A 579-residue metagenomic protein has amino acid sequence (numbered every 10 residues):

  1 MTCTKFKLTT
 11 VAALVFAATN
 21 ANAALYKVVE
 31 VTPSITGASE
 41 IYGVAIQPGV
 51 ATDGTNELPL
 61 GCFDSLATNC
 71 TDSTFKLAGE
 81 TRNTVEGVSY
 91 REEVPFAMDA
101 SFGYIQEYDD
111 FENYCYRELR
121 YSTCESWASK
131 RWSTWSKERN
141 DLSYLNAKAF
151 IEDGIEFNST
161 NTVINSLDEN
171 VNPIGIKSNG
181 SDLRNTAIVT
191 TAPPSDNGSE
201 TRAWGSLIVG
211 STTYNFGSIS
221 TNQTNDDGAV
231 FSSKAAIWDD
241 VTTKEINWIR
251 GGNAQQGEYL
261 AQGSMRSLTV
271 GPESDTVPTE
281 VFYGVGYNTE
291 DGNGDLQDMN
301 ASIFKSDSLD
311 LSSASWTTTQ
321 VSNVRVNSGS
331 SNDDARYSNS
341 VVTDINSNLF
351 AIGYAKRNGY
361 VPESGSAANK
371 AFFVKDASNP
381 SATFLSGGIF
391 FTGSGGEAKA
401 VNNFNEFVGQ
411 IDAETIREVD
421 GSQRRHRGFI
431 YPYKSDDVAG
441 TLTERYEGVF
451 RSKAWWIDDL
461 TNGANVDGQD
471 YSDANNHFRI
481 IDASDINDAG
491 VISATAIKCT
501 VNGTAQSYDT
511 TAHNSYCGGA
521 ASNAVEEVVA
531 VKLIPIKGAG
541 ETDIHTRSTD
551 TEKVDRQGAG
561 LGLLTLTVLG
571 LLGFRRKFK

Functional and structural regions predicted by a protein language model:
M1-L8, R575-K579: Positively charged n-region of N-terminal signal peptides that target proteins for export
T2-T4, A21-G562: Residue-level hotspots at or immediately adjacent to binding/recognition sites across diverse folds
K5-A13, L563-T565: Sec-dependent signal peptide hydrophobic core
V11-A17, L569-G570: Bacterial N-terminal signal peptides
F16-A23, R575-R576: C-terminal segment of classical bacterial N-terminal signal peptides
G562-F578: A cross-kingdom C-terminal cell-surface attachment/processing module
